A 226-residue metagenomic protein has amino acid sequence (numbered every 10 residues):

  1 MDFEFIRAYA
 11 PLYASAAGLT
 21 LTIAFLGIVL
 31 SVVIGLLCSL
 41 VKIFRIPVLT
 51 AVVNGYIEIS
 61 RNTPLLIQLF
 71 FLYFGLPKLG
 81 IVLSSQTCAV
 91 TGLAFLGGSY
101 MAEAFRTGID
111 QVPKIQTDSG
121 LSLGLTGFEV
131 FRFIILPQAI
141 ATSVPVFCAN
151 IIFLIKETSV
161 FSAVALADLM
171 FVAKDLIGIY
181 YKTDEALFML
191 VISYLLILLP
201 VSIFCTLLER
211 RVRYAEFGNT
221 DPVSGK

Functional and structural regions predicted by a protein language model:
M1-K226: Transmembrane alpha-helices and adjacent helix-loop boundaries
